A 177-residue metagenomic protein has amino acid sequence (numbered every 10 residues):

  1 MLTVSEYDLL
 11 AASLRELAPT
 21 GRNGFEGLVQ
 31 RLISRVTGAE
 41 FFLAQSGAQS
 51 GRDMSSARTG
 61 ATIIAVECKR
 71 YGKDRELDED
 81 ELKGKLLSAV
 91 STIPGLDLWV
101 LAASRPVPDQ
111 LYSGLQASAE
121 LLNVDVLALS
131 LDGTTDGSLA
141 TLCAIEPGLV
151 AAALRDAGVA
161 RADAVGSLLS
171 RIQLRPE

Functional and structural regions predicted by a protein language model:
M1-E177: Mixed-charge (Asp/Glu-Lys/Arg
